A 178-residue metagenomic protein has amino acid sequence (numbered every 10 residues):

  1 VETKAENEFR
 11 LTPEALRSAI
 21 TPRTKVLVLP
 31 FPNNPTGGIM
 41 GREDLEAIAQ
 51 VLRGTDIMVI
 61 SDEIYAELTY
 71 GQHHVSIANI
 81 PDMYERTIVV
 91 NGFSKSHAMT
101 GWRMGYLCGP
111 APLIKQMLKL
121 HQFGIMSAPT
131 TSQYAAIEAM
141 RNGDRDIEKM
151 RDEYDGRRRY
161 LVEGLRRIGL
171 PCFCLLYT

Functional and structural regions predicted by a protein language model:
T3-H74: Active-site phosphate-binding strand-loop segment of PLP-dependent enzymes
R10-P13, I39-R42, E46, A111 (+3 more regions): Non-membrane alpha-helical structural segments and their capping/turn regions in soluble enzymes
T55, M83-R86: A short helix-to-beta-strand connector/capping loop
I64, Y70-H73, M83, F93 (+1 more regions): A generic "binding-loop/recognition-motif" signal
A78-D82: Short, conserved catalytic or adaptor-binding loops enriched in Gly and charged residues
E85-D152, R159-G164, I168-L170: Conserved core segment of the aminotransferase class I/II
F173-C174: Conserved active-site beta-strand element of glycosyltransferases/polysaccharide synthases
Y177-T178: Conserved small/polar residues in nucleotide/adenosyl-binding loops
